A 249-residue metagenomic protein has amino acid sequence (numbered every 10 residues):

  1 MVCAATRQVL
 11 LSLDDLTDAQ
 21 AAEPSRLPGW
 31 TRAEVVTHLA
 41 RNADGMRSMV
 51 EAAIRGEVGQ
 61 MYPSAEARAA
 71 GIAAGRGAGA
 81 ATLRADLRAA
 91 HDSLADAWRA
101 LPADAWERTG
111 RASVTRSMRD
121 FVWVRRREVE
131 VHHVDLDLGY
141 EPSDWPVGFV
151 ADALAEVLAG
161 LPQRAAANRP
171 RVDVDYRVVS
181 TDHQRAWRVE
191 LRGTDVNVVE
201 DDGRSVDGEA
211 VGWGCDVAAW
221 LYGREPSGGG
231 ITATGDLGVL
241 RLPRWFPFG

Functional and structural regions predicted by a protein language model:
M1, Q20-N42, A70-L83, T109-R127 (+1 more regions): Alpha-helical scaffold segments that form or flank carboxylate-/histidine-based iron centers
M1-R7, A89-A100, H183-A186: An acidic intrinsically disordered interaction segment
M1-T17, T37-E51, R127: Alpha-helical bundle segments that constitute or directly flank the non-heme di-iron/ferroxidase center
V9-S12, L16-A19, L94, L101 (+1 more regions): A short secondary-structure junction motif
L10, V36, R47, R84 (+4 more regions): Non-transmembrane alpha-helical segments in soluble domains of secreted/periplasmic/extracellular proteins
G45-S93, R99, D104: Short, helix-capping/interhelical loops that line the mouth of catalytic, cofactor-, or ligand-binding pockets
E51-I54, A100-G249: Structured surface interface patches that mediate subunit assembly and partner/cofactor docking
